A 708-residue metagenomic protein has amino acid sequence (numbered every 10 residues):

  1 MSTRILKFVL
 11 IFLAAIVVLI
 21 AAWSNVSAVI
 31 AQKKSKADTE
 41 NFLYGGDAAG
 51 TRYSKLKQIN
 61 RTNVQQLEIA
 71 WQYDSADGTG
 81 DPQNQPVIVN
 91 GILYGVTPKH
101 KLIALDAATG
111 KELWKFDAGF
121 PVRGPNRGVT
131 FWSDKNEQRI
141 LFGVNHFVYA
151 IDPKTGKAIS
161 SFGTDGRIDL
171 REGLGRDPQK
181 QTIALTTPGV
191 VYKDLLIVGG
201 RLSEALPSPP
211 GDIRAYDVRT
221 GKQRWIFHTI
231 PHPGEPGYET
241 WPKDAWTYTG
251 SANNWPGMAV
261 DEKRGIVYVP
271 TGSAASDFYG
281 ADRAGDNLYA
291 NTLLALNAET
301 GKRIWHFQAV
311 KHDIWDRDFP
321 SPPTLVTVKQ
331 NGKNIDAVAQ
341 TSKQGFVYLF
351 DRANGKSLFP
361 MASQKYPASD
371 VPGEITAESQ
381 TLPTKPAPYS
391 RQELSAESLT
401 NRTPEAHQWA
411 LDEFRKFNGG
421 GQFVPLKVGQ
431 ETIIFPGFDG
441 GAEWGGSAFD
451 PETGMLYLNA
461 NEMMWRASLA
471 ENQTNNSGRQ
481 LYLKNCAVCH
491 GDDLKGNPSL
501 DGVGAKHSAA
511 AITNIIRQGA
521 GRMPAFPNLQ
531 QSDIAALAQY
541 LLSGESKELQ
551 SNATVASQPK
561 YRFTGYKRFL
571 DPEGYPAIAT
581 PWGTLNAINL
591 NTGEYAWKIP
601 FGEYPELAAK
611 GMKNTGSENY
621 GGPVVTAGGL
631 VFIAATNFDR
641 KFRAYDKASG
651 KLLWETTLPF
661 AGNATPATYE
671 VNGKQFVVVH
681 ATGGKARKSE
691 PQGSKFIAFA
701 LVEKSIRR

Functional and structural regions predicted by a protein language model:
I11-A22: Bacterial N-terminal signal peptides
A28-K57, A377-E393, E397-P404, S551-Y561 (+1 more regions): N-terminal pre-domain segments of enzymes
K33-G78, I88, N586: Mature N-terminal segment immediately following signal peptide/propeptide cleavage in secreted/periplasmic
N41-G45, D81-K99, R123-V148, Q181-A205 (+10 more regions): Repeat-blade elements of multi-bladed beta-propeller folds
T62-A76, L102-V122, K135, V148-K180 (+13 more regions): Extracytoplasmic/lumenal domain signature
F147, I516, P527-Q550: C-terminal capping alpha-helices of c-type cytochrome domains
F162, N472-L483, V488-N528: Gly/Gly-Pro-rich "capping" loops immediately C-terminal to redox-active cysteine motifs in periplasmic/lumenal
Q380, T384-E462, L541, E548-L549 (+3 more regions): Long, low-complexity segments enriched in small/aliphatic residues
